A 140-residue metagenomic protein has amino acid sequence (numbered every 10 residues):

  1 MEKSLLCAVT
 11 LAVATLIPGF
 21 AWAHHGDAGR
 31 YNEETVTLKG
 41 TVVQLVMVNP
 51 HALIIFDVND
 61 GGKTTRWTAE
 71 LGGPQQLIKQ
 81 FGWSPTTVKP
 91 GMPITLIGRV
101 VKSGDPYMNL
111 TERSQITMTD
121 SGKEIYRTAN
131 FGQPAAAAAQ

Functional and structural regions predicted by a protein language model:
M1-V9: Bacterial N-terminal signal peptides that target proteins for export
T10-L11, A21: Cleavable N-terminal signal peptides
A21-V36: Short boundary/loop segments of OB/S1/cold-shock single-stranded nucleic-acid-binding domains
G40-V42: Conserved hydrophobic positions within beta-strands
V48-V58: Short aromatic-glycine-enriched beta-strand elements
K79-L96: Short nucleic-acid-contacting surface segments enriched for D/E, G, S/T with interspersed K/R
V101-A129: OB-fold/S1-family single-stranded nucleic acid-binding modules
